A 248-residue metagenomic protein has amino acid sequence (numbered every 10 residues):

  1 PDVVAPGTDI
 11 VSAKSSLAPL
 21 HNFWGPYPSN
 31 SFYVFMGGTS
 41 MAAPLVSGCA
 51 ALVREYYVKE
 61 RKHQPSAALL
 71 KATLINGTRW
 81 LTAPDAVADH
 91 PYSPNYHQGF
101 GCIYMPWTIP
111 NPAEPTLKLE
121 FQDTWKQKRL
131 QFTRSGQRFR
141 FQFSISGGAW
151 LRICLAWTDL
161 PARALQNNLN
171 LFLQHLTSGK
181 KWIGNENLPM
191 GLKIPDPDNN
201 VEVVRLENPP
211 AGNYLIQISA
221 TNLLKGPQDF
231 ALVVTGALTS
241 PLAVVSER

Functional and structural regions predicted by a protein language model:
P1, T8, L151, L169 (+2 more regions): Residue-level detector of short, conserved catalytic/binding motifs and their immediate flanks
V3, T39-A42, V46, H63 (+6 more regions): Active-site-proximal structural scaffolding
V3-V87: Hydrolase catalytic cores
P6, L70, A149, N167-L169 (+1 more regions): Residues that flank catalytic or metal-binding motifs in active/ligand-binding sites
T8-D9, R79-T82, T158, S178-G179 (+1 more regions): Acidic glycine-/aspartate-rich tracts in secreted/extracellular proteins
P28, V34, H90-Y96, N170-V233: Noncatalytic accessory or regulatory domains flanking protease catalytic cores in secreted, cell-surface, and selected
P91-N167, L224-G226, A231-R248: Secreted peptidase-domain scaffold signal
